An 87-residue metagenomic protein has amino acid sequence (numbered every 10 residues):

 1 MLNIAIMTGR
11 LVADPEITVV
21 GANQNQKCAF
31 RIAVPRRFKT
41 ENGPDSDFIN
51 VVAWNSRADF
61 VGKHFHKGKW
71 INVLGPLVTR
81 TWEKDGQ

Functional and structural regions predicted by a protein language model:
M1-Q87: Single-stranded nucleic acid-binding surfaces, predominantly the OB-fold ssDNA-binding core
